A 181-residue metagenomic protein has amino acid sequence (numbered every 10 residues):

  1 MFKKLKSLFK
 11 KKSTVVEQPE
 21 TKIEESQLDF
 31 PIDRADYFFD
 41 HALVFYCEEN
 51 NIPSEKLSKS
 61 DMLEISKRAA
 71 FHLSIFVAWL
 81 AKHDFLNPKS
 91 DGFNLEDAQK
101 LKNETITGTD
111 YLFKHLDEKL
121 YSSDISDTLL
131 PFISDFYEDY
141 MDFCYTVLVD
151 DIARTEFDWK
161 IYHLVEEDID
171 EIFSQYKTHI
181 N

Functional and structural regions predicted by a protein language model:
F2-K22, H41-E64, D127-V147, D151-A153 (+2 more regions): Long, low-complexity intrinsically disordered regions enriched in Ser/Thr, Asp/Glu, Pro/Gly
L8-I106: N-terminal low-complexity, intrinsically disordered segments
F76, H83, N87, K119 (+3 more regions): Short secondary-structure junctions and interdomain/linker hinges
V77, S134, E166, D170-F173 (+1 more regions): Residue-level detector of alpha-helical secondary structure
Q99-E167: Amphipathic protein-protein interaction modules
